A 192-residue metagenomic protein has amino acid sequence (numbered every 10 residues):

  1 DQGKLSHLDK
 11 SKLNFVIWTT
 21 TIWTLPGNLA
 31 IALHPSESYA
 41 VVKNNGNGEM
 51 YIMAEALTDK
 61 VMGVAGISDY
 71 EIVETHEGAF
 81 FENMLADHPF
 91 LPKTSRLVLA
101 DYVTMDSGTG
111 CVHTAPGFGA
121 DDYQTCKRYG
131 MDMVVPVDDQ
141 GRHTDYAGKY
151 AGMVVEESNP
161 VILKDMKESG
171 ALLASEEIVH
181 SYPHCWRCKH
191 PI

Functional and structural regions predicted by a protein language model:
D1-P26, N83-L85, K93-V98, Y102 (+1 more regions): Residue patterns forming the tRNA-binding/recognition surfaces of aminoacyl-tRNA synthetases and related DALR
A30, E37-C111, A120-Q124: Protease-associated
L33, A65-G66, M166-G170: Generic secondary-structure transition motif, activating predominantly at the C-termini of alpha-helices
